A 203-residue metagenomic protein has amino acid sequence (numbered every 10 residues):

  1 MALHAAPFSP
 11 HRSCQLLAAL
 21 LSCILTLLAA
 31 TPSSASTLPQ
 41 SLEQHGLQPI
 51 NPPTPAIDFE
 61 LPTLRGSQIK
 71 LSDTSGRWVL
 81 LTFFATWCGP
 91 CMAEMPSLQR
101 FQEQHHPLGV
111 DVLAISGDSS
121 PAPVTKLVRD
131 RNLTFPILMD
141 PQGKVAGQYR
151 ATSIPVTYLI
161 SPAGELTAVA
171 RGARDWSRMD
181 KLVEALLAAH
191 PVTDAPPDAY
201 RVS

Functional and structural regions predicted by a protein language model:
A2-D58, V192-S203: N-terminal targeting signals for export/organelle localization
P52, D58-V79: A short beta-strand-turn-helix
T54-A56, T74-G76, P107-V110, S119: Extracytoplasmic
R77-V79, F83-W87, S153: Short pre-active-site segment immediately N-terminal to redox-active cysteine/selenocysteine motifs in thiol-based
T82, A114, Y158-L159: Hydrophobic beta-strand core positions in alpha/beta domains
F83-R100: Conserved redox-active cysteine motifs that mediate thiol-disulfide chemistry, especially di-cysteine Cys-X(1-2)-Cys
E103-Q142, I154: Conserved segment of the thioredoxin-like fold in thiol-based oxidoreductases
K126-L133, D140-L187: Thiol/disulfide oxidoreductase modules built on the thioredoxin-like
